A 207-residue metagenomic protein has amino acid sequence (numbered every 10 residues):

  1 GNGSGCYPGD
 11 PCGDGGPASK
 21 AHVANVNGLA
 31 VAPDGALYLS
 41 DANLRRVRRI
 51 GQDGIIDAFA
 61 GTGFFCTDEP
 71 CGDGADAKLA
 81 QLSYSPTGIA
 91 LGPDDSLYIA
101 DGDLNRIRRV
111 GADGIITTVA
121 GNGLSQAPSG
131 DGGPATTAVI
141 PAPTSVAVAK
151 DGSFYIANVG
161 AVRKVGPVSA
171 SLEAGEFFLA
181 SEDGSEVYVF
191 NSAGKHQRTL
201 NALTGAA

Functional and structural regions predicted by a protein language model:
G1-N25, G54-S85, D113-A142: Gly/Pro-rich loop segments of beta-rich domains
V31-D34, L91-D94, V148-D151: Residue-level detector of Asp-centered blade-edge/turn motifs that repeat once per structural unit in beta-propeller
A36-Y38, S96-I99, S153-I156: Conserved beta-propeller blade signature
A42, G102, V159: Short loop/turn segments immediately following the C-termini of beta-strands
R45-R48, N105-R108, A161-K164: Structural signal for beta-propeller blades
A142-V168: Blade-level signature of beta-propeller repeat domains, shared across WD40, Kelch, NHL, RCC1 and BNR/Asp-box propellers
G166-A207: Surface-exposed recognition patches
